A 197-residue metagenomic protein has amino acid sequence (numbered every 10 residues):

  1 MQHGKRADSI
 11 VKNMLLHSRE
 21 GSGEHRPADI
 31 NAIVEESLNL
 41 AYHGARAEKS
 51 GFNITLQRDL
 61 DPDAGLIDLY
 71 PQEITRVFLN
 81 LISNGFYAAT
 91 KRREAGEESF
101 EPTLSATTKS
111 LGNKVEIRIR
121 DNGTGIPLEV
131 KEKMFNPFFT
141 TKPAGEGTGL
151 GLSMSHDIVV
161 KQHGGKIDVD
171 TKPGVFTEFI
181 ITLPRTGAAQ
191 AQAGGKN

Functional and structural regions predicted by a protein language model:
M1-N197: Core catalytic ATP-binding domain of two-component histidine kinases
